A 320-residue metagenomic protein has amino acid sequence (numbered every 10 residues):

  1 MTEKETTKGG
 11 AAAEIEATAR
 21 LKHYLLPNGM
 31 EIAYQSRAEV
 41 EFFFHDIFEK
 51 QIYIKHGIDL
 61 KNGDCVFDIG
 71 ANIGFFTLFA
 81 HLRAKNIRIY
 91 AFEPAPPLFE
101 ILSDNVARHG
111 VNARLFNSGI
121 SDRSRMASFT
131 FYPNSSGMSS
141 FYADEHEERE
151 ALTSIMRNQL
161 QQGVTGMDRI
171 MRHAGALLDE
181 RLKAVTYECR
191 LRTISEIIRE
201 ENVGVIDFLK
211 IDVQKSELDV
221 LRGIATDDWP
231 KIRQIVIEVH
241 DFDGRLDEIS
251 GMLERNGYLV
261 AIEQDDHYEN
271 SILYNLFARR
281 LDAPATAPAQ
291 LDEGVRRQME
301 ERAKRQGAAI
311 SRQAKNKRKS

Functional and structural regions predicted by a protein language model:
M1-S320: Phosphate/nucleotide-binding beta-alpha loop and adjacent structural elements of enzyme active sites
